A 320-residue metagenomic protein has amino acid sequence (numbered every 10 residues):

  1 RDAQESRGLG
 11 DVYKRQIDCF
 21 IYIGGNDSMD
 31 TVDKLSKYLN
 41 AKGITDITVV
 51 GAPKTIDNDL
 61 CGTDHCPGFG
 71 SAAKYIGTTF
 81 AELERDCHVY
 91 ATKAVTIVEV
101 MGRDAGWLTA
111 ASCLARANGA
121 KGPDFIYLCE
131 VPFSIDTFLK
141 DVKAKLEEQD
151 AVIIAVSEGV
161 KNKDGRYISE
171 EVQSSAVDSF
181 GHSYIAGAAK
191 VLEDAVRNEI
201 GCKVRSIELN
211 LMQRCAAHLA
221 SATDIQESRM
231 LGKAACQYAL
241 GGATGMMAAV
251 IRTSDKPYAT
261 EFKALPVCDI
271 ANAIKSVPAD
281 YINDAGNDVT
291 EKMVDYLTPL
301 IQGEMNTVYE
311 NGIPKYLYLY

Functional and structural regions predicted by a protein language model:
D2-Y13: Single conserved hydrophobic/aromatic residue that forms the stacking wall/gate of nucleotide- or nucleobase-binding
G10, D18-F20, D124: Conserved acidic residues
Y22-G24, D30-K42, D46, C66-R205: Accessory alpha-helical/coil subdomains and C-terminal extensions that flank or cap enzyme catalytic cores
G25-N26, K34, A52-N58, E130-P132 (+3 more regions): Short, ordered loop/turn segments at secondary-structure junctions
M29-D30, N58-D59, D104-G106, N162-D164 (+3 more regions): Flexible loop/turn segments at secondary-structure boundaries
A52-H65, T92: Acidic/polar active-site rim loop that often engages polyanionic ligands
E170-Y320: C-terminal non-catalytic interaction/assembly regions of soluble proteins
